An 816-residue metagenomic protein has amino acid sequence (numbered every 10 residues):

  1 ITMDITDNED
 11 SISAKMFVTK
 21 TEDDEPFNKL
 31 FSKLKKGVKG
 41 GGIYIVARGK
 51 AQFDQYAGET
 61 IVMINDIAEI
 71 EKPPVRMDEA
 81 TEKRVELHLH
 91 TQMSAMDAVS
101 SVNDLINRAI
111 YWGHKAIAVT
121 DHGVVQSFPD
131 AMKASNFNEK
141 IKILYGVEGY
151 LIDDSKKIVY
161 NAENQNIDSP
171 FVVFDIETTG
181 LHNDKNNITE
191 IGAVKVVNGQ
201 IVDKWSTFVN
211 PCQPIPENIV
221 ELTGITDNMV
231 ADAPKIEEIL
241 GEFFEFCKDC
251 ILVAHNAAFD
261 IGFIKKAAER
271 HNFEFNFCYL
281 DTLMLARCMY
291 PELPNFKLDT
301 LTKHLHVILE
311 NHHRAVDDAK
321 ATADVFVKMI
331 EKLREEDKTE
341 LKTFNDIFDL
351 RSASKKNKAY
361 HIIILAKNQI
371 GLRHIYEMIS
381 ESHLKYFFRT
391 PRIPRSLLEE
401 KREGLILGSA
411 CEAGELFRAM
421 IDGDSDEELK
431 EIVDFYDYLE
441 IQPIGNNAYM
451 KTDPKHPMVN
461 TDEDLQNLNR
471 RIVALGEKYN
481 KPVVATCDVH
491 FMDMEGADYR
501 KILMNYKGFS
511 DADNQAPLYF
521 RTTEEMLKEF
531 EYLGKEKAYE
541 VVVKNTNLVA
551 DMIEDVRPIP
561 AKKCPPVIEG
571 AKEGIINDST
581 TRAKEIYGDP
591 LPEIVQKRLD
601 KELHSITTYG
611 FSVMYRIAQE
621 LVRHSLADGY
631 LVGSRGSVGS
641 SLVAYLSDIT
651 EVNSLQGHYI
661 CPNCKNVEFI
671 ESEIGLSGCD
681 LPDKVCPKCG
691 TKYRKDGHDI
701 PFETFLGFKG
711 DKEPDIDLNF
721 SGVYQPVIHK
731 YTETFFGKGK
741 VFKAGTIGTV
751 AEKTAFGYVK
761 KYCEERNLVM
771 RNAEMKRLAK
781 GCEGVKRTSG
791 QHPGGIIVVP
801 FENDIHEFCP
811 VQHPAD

Functional and structural regions predicted by a protein language model:
I1-T178, H182-W205, C212, N218-T223 (+4 more regions): Phosphodiester-processing cores and adjacent nucleic acid-binding clamps
